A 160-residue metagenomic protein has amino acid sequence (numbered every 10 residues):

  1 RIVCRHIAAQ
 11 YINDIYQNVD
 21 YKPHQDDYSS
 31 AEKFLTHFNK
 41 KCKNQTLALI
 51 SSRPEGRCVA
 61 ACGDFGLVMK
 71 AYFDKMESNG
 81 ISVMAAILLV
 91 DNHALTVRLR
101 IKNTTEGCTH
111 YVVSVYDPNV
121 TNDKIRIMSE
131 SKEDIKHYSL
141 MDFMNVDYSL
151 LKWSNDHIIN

Functional and structural regions predicted by a protein language model:
R1-N13, L89-L95, H157-N160: Active-site nucleophilic cysteine motif
C4-R5, A61, D134, S154: Alpha-helix initiation/capping motif
A9-D91: Conserved active-site-adjacent core of cysteine acyl-enzyme catalytic domains
I87, T96, S114-V115: A structural signal for short, well-ordered beta-strand segments and their strand-loop junctions that often border
T96-V97, K124: Short active-site-adjacent structural elements
R98-K102: Short beta-strand micro-motifs enriched in acidic
N103-S129: Catalytic Cys-His active-site segments of thiol-dependent hydrolases/isopeptidases
T121, R126-N160: Noncatalytic regulatory segments and standalone regulatory/sensor domains
